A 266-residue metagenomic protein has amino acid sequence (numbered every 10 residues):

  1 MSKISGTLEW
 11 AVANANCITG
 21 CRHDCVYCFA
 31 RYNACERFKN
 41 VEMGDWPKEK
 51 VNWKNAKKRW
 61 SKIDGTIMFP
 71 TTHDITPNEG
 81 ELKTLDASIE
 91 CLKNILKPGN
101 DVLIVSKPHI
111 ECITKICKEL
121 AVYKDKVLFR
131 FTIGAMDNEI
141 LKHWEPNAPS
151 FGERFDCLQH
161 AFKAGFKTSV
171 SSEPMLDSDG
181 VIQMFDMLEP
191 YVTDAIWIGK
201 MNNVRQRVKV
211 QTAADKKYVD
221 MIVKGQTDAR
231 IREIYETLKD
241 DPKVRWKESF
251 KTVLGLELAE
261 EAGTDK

Functional and structural regions predicted by a protein language model:
M1-T66, V253: N-terminal [4Fe-4S]-dependent radical SAM core
C17, C21, A87, K247: Functionally engaged cysteine thiol sites
Y27, V208-Q211, E257-A259: Short aromatic-enriched loop/helix-cap "lid" or pocket-rim segments at secondary-structure transitions that line
N33, R37-N40, E81, I116 (+2 more regions): Short linear functional motifs in flexible/disordered or boundary regions
N52-T237: Conserved AdoMet/S-adenosylmethionine-binding subsite of the radical SAM
A229-K266: C-terminal accessory regions of radical SAM enzymes
